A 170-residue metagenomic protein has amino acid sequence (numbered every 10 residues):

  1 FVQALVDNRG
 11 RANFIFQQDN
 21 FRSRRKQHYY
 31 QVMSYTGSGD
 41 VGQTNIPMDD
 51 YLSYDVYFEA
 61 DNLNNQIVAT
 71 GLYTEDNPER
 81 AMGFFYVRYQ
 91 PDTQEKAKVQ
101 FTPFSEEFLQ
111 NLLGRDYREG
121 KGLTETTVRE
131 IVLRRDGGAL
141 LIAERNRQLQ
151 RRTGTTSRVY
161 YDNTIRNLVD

Functional and structural regions predicted by a protein language model:
F1, T44-L52, T93-K121: Surface-exposed loop and turn segments in beta-propeller and other repeat-based domains that flank or scaffold
F1-G42: Internal, well-ordered domain-core segments that constitute the primary functional module of diverse proteins
V2-R11, Q18, F58-Q66, Y73 (+1 more regions): Structural signature of eukaryotic scaffold interfaces centered on beta-propeller domains
F16-K26, L72-F85, E144-N167: Short, conserved, GDST-rich strand-edge loop motifs in beta-rich repeat architectures
Q27-D40, A81-E95, V159-D170: Beta-propeller blade signature
M48-F85: Repeat-solenoid scaffold signature
E79-K98, G137-I142, R152: Alpha-helical scaffold segments of alpha-solenoid architecture
L109-D170: Solvent-exposed beta-strand/coil patches in large extracellular/periplasmic or lumenal scaffold regions
